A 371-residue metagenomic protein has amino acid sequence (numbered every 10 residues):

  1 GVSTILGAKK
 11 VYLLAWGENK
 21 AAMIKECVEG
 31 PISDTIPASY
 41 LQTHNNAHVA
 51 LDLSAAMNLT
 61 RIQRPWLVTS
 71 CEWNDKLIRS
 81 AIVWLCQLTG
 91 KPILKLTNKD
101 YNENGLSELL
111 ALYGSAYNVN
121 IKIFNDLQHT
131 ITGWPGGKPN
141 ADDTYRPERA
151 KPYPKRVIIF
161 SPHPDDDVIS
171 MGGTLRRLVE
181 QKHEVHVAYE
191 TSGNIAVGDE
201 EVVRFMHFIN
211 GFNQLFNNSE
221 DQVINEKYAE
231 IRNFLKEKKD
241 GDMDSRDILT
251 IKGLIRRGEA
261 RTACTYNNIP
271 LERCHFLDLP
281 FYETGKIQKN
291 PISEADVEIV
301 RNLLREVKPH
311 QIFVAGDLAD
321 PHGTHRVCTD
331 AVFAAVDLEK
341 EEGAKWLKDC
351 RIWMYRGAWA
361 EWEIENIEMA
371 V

Functional and structural regions predicted by a protein language model:
G1, T89-I158, R177-E180, E190 (+2 more regions): Metal-dependent de-N-acetylase/amidase catalytic core
G1-I82: Conserved phosphate- and dinucleotide-binding cores of soluble alpha/beta proteins, encompassing both enzyme active
V11, A47, V185, L271-E272 (+1 more regions): Hydrophobic anchor at the start of a short beta-strand that flanks the dinucleotide cofactor-binding loop
L13, V49, I159, V187-Y189 (+1 more regions): Structural beta-sheet core signal
W16, D52-S54, P162, E190-S192 (+1 more regions): Cofactor-binding loop segments of dinucleotide-utilizing enzymes, especially the Rossmann-like FAD- and NAD(P)+-binding
K25, V168-G172, H322-T329: Conserved strand-to-helix beginnings and helix N-cap segments that scaffold or border functional pockets
I36-P37, N225-D247: Charged, composition-biased interaction segments
P162-E180: Di-metal (Zn2+ and/or Mg2+/Mn2+) metal-binding site signature of metallo-dependent hydrolases with the MBL/beta-CASP
